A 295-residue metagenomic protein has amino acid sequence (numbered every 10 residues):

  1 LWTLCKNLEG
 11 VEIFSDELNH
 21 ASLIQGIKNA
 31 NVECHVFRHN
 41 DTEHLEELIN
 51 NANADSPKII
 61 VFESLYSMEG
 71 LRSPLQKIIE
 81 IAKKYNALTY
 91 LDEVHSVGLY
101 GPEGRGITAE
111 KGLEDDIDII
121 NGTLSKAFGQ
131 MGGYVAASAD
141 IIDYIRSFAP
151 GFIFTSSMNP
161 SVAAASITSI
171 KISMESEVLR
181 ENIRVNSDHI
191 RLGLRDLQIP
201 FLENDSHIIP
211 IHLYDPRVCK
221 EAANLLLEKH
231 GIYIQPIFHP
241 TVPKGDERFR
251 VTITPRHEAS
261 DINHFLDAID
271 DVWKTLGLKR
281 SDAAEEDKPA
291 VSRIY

Functional and structural regions predicted by a protein language model:
T3-A21: Conserved PLP-anchoring active-site segment centered on the Schiff-base-forming lysine
K6-L8, K28, R38, T42-E43 (+9 more regions): Pyridoxal 5′-phosphate
A30, K84-Y85, L197, K229-H230 (+1 more regions): Helix C-cap/helix->beta junction micro-motif
H35-L91: Active-site phosphate-binding strand-loop segment of PLP-dependent enzymes
Y85-L88, H95, Y100-D205, R217-V218 (+1 more regions): Active-site C-terminal subdomain of aminotransferase-like
I153, E228-Y233, I269-G277: A common structural junction motif
E181-I190, R195-G231, T241-D246, I253-P255 (+2 more regions): Conserved PLP-binding catalytic core of the aspartate aminotransferase-like
